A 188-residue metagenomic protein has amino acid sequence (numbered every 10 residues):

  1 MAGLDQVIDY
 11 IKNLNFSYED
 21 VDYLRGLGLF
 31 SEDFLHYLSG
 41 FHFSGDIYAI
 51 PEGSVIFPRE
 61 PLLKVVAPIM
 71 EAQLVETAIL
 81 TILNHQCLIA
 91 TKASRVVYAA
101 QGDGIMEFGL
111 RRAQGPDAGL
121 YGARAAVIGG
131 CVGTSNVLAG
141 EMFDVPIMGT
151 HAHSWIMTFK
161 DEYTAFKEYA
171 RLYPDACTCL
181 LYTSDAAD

Functional and structural regions predicted by a protein language model:
M1-R25, L29: Intrinsically disordered, low-complexity, positively charged segments
L29, L35-S44, G53-P58, L62-S184: Buried, small/hydrophobic-residue-enriched core segments of structured protein domains
I47: Structured beta-strand/loop patches that form or line metal/cofactor-binding pockets in enzymes
D188: Short, glycine/acidic-enriched loop or turn micro-motifs at the edges of active sites
